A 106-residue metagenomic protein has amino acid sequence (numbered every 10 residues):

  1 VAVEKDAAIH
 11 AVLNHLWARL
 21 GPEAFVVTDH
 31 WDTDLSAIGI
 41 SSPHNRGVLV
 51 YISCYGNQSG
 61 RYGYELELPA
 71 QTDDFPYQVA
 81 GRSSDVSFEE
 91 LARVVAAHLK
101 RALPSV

Functional and structural regions predicted by a protein language model:
V1-N45, P69-G81: Negatively charged, low-complexity tracts enriched in Asp/Glu with abundant Ser/Thr
L16-R19, E23, H98, A102 (+1 more regions): Solvent-exposed amphipathic alpha-helical surface segments
G47-V86: Intrinsically disordered, low-complexity regulatory segments enriched in Ser/Thr/Pro and charged residues
S84-S105: Well-ordered alpha/beta subsegment
